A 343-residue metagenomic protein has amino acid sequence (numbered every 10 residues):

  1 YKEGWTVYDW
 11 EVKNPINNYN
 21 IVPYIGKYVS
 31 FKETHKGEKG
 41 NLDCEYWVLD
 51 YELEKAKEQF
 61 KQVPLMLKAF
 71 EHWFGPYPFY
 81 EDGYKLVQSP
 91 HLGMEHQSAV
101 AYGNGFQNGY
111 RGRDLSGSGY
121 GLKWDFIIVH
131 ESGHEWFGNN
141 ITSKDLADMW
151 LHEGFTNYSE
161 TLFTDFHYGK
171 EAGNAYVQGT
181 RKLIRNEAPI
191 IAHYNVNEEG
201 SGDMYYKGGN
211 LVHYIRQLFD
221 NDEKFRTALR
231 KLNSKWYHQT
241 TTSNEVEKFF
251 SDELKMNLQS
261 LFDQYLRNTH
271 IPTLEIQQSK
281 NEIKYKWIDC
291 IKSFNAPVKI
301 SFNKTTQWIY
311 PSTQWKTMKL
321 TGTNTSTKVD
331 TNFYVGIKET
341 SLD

Functional and structural regions predicted by a protein language model:
Y1-V129: Hydrophobic helix-coil surface modules that form long, contiguous segments used for peptide/substrate interaction
Y1-Y28, T306-D343: Intrinsically disordered, low-complexity linkers and stems that provide flexible hinges in membrane-associated
K13, M149, E153-L211: Acidic/His/Gly-enriched intrinsically disordered linker/tail segments that often contain short helix/coil "MoRF-like"
E38-D43, V129-E135, G179-H193: Active-site-adjacent bridging/hinge elements
L49-E58, D145-L146, N197-S201, K235-W236: Second-shell loop/turn segments in exported
P64, A69, G103, Q107-R111 (+1 more regions): Zinc-dependent metallopeptidase catalytic helix centered on the HExxH motif and its immediate flanking segment
P78, S201-I283: Amphipathic alpha-helical substructures
L258-Q259, L274, Q278-N332: Beta-strand-rich binding/interaction modules
